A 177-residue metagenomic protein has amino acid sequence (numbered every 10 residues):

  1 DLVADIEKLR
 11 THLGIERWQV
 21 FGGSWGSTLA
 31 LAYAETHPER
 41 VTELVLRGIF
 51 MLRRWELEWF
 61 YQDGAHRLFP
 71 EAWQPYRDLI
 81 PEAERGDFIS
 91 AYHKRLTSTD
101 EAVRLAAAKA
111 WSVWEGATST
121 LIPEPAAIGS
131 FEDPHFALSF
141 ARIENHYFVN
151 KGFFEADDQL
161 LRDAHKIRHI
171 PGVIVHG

Functional and structural regions predicted by a protein language model:
D1-Q19: Conserved acidic catalytic loop of the alpha/beta-hydrolase fold
L2, V20-G22, R47, V175: Short beta-strand immediately N-terminal to the catalytic nucleophile in serine-hydrolase-like folds
S27-P38, L44: Short glycine-enriched nucleophile-adjacent loop and the immediately C-terminal alpha-helix near the catalytic center
E39-K94: A catalytic-pocket lid/entrance helix-loop region that shapes and gates access to the active site across common
D87-A117: An accessory alpha-helical subdomain
P125-L138: Small-residue-rich helix-loop
H146-A164: Active-site nucleophile elbow and catalytic-triad environment of alpha/beta-hydrolase enzymes
I167-R168, I174-H176: Short beta-strand/loop motif that positions the catalytic acidic residue of the alpha/beta-hydrolase fold
